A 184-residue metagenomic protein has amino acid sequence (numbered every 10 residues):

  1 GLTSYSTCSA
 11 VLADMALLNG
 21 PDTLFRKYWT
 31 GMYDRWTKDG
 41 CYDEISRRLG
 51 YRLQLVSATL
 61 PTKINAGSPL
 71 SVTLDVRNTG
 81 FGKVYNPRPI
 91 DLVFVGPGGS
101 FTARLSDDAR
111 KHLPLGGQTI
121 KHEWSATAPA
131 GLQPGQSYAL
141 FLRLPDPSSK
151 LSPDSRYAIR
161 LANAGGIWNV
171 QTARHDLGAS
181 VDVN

Functional and structural regions predicted by a protein language model:
G1-T59: Substrate-binding cleft of secreted/luminal carbohydrate-active enzymes
D43-N184: Extracellular/luminal regions of secreted and cell-surface proteins that mediate adhesion/ECM remodeling
